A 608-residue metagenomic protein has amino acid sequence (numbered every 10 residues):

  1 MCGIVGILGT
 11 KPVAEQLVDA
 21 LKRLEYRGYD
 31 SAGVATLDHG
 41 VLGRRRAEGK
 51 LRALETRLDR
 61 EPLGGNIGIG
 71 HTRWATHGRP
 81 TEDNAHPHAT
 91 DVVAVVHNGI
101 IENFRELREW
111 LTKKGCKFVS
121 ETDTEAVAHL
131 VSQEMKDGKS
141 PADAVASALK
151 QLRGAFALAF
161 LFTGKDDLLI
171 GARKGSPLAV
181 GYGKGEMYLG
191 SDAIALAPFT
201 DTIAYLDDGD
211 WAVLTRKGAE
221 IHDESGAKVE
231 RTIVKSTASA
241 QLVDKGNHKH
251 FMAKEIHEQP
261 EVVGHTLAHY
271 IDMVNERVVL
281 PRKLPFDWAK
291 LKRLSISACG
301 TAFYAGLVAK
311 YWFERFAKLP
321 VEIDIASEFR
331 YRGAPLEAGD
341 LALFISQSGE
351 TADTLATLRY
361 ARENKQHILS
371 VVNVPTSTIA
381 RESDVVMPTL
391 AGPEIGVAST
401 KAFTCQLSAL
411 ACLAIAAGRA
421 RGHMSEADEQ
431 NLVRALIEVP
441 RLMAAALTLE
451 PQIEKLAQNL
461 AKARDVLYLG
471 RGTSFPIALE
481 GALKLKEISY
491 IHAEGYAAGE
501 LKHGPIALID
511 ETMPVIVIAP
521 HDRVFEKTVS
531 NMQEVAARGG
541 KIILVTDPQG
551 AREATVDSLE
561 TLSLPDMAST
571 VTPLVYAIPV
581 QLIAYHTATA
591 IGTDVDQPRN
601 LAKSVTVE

Functional and structural regions predicted by a protein language model:
M1-K245, K249-H250, K254, E258-K292 (+6 more regions): Conserved short alpha-helical segments that host acidic/polar catalytic motifs at enzyme active sites
G164-K165, K174-S176, I203-N247, F251-E255 (+1 more regions): A SIS-like phosphosugar-recognition module
